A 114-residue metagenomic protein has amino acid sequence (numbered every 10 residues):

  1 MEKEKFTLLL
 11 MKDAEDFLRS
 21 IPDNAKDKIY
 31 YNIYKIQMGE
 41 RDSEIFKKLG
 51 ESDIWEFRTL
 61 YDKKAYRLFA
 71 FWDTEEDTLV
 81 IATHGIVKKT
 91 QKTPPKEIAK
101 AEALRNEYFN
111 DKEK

Functional and structural regions predicted by a protein language model:
M1-A65, T74-V80, K88-K114: Basic, Lys/Arg-enriched alpha-helical interface segments
